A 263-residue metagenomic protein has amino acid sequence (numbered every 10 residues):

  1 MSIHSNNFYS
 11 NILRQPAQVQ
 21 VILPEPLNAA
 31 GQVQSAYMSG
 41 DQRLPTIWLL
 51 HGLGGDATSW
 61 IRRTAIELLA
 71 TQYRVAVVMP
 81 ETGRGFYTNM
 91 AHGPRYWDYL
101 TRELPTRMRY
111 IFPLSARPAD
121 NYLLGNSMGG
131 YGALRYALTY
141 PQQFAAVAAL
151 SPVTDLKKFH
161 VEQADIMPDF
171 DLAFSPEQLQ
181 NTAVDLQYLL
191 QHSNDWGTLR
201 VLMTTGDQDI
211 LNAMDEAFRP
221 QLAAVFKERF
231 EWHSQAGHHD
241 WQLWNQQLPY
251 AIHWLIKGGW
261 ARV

Functional and structural regions predicted by a protein language model:
M1-V263: Non-catalytic cap/lid and distal C-terminal segments of serine-dependent acyl enzymes
